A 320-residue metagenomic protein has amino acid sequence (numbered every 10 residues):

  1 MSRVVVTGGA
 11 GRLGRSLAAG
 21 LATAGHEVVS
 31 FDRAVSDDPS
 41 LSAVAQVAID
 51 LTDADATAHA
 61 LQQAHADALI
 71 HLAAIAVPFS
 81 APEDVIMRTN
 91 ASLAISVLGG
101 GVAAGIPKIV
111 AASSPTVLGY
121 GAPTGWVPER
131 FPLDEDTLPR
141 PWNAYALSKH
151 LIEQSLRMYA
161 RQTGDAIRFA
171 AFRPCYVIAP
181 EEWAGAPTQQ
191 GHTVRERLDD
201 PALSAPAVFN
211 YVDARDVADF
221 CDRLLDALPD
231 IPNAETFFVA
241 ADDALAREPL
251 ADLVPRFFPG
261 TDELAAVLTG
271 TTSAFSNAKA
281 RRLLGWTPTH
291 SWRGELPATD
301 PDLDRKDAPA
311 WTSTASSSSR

Functional and structural regions predicted by a protein language model:
R3, T271, N277-L283, T287-R320: Amphipathic terminal alpha-helices
V4-A24: N-terminal Rossmann NAD(P)H-binding glycine-rich loop of SDR-like oxidoreductase domains
I49-T89: NAD(P)H-binding glycine-rich loop region in Rossmannoid oxidoreductase-like domains and their noncatalytic homologs
M87-A94, L98, V110, T116 (+2 more regions): Short alpha-helix in the Rossmann-fold core of NAD(P)-dependent oxidoreductases
R88, T124-A166: Catalytic helix-loop patch of NAD(P)-dependent Rossmann-fold dehydrogenases
S96-W142: Conserved Rossmann-fold NAD(P)-dependent oxidoreductase catalytic core, especially the SDR/UDP-sugar
P123-G125, Q154-A214: NAD(P)-dependent short-chain dehydrogenase/reductase
D219-N277, R282, A310-S313, S319: Mid/C-terminal beta-alpha module of Rossmann-like enzyme folds, strongest in SDR-family dehydrogenases/epimerases
